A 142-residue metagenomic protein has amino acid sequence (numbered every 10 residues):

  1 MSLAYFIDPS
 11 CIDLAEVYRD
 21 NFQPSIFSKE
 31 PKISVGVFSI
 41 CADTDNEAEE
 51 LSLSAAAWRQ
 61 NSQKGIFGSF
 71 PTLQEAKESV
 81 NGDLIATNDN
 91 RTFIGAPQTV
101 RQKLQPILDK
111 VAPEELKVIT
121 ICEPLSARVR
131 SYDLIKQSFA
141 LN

Functional and structural regions predicted by a protein language model:
S2-P9: Catalytic beta/alpha-barrel core
Y5, S39, C122: Conserved residues at beta->alpha junctions
P9-P113: An alpha-helical appendage that flanks or caps ligand/catalytic pockets
D13-N21, L125-N142: C-terminal helical cap(s) of enzyme catalytic domains, especially alpha/beta-barrels
R91, C122-S126: Short, contiguous acidic/charged loop-to-helix segments that flank catalytic cores in large enzymes
K117-T120: Flexible, glycine-rich loop/tail regions that form catalytic "lids" or insertion modules at the edges of active sites
